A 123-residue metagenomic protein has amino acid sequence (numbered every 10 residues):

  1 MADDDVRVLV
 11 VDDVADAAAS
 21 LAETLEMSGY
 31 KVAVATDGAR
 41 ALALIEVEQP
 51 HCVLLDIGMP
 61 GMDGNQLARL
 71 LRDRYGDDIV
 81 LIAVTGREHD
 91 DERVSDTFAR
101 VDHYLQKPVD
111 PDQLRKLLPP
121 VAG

Functional and structural regions predicted by a protein language model:
A19-M27: Charged docking surfaces used in two-component/phosphorelay signaling
G29-T36, L44: Short hydrophobic/Thr-rich beta-strand motif most characteristic of the beta2 strand and flanking loop of CheY-like
T36-R40, D63-L67: Acidic catalytic/metal-coordinating carboxylates
E48-L54: Active-site beta3 strand of CheY-like receiver
M59: Receiver (REC) domain active-site loop signature in two-component systems and cognate sites in sensor histidine kinases
Q66, D77, E88-L105, K116: Alpha4 helix (beta4-alpha4-beta5 surface) of REC/receiver domains from two-component response regulators
I82-V84: Hydrophobic/aromatic residues positioned on beta-strands within the core alpha/beta folds
V109-L118: C-terminal output helix
